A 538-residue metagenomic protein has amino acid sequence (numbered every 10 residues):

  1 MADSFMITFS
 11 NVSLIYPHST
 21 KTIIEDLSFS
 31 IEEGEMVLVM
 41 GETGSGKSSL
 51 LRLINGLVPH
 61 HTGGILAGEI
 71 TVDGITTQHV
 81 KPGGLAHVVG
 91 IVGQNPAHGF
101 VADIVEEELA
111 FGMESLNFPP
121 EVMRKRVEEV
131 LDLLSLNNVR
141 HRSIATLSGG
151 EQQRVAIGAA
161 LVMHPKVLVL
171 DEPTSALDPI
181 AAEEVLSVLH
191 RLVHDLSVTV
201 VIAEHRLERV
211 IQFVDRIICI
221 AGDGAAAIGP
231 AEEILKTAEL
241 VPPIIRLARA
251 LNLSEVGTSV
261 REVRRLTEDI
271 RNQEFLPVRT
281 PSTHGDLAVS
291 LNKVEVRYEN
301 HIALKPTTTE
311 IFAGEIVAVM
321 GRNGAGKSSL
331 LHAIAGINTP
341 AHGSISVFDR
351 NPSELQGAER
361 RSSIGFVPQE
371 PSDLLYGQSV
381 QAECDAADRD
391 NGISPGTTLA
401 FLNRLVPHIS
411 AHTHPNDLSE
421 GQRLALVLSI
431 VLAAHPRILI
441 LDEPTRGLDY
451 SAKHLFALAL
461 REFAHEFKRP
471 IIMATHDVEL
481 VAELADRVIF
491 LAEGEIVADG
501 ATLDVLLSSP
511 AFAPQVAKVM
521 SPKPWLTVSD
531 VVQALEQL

Functional and structural regions predicted by a protein language model:
N55, A335: Helix-to-loop junction immediately C-terminal to a conserved catalytic motif
E121-V139, I393-S410: Conserved ABC ATPase "signature" region
S143-L147, E151, H414-L418: Conserved ABC ATPase signature
L168-D171, L439-D442: Catalytic Walker B motif of ABC-type/P-loop ATPase nucleotide-binding domains
E204-H205, T475-H476: H-loop/switch region of ABC-family ATPase nucleotide-binding domains
I220-R249, E495-V519: Conserved beta-strand-loop-alpha-helix hinge in the C-terminal portion of ABC ATPase nucleotide-binding domains
K236-L287, F512-L538: ABC ATPase nucleotide-binding domains
